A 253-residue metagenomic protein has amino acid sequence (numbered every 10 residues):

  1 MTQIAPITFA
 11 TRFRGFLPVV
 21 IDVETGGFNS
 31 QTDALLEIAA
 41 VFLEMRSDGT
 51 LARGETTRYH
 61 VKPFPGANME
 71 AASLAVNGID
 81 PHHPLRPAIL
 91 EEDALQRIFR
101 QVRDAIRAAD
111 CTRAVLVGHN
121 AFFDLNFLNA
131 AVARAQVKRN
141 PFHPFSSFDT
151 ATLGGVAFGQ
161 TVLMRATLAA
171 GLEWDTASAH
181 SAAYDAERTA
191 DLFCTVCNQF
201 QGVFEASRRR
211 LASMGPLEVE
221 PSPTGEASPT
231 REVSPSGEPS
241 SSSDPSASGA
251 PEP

Functional and structural regions predicted by a protein language model:
T2-F122: Conserved non-catalytic scaffold segment of RNase H-like nuclease domains
D22-E24, D124, D149, D185: Acidic active-site catalytic centers that drive phospho-/nucleotidyl reactions and related ester hydrolyses
V61-N77, P81-P84, T150-A190: Active-site-proximal helix-loop-helix substrate-binding element of RNase H-like nuclease domains
M69, A94-I98, D124-A131, S146-D149 (+1 more regions): Amphipathic alpha-helical interface surfaces
V115-F122, N126-V132, T161-E220, E252: Acidic, Mg2+-coordinating catalytic module of metal-dependent nucleases/exonucleases that use a two-metal-ion mechanism
V132-V137, P141-V156: Histidine/lysine/aspartate-rich catalytic loop segments that bind and position anionic ligands
P223-P253: Long, low-complexity, intrinsically disordered segments
